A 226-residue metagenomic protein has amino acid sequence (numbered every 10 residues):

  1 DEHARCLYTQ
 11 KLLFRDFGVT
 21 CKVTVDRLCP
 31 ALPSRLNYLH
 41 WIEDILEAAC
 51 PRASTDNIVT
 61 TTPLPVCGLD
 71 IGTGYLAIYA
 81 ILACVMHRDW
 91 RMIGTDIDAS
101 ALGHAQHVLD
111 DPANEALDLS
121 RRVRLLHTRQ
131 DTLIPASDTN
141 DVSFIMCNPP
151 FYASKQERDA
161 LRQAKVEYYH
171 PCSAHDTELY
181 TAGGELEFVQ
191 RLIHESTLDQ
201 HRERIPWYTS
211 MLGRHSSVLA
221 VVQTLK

Functional and structural regions predicted by a protein language model:
D1-C29, D44: N-terminal auxiliary segments of SAM/dcSAM-dependent transferases
K11-R15, P33-P65: Conserved alpha-helix/loop element of class I SAM-dependent methyltransferases that forms part of the SAM/SAH-binding
T61-Y75, I93: Conserved class I S-adenosyl-L-methionine
Y75-D89: Conserved SAM-binding loop of SAM-dependent methyltransferases across substrates and taxa, primarily the Class I
I93-G94, S210: Conserved SAM-binding loop
T95-C147: S-adenosyl-L-methionine
S143-F188: Mobile active-site "lid"/loop adjacent to the S-adenosyl-L-methionine
E178-K226: Conserved Class I SAM-dependent methyltransferase catalytic core
